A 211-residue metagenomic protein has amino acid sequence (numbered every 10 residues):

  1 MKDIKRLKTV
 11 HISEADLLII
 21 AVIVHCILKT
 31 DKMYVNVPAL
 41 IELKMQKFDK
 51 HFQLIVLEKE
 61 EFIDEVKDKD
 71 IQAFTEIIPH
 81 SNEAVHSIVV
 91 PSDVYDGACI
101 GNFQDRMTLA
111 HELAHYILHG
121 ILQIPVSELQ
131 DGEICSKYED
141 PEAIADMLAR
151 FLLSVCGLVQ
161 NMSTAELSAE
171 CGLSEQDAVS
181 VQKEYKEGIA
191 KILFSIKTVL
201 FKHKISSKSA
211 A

Functional and structural regions predicted by a protein language model:
M1-A211: Active-site hotspot residues in diverse enzymes, especially metal/ion-binding acidic/histidine motifs
